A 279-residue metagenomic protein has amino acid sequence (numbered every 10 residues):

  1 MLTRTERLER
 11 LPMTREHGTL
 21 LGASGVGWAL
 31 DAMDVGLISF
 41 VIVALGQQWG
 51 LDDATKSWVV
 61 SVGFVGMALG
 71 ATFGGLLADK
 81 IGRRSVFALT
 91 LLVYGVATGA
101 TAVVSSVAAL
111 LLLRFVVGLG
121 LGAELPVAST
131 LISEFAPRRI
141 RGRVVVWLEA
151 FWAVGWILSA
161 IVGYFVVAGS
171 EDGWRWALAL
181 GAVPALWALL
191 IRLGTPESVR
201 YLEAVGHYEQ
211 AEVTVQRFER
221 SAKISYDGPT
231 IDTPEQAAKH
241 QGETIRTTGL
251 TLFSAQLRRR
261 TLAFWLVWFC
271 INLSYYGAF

Functional and structural regions predicted by a protein language model:
M1-F279: Transmembrane-helix signature of 12-pass secondary carriers
